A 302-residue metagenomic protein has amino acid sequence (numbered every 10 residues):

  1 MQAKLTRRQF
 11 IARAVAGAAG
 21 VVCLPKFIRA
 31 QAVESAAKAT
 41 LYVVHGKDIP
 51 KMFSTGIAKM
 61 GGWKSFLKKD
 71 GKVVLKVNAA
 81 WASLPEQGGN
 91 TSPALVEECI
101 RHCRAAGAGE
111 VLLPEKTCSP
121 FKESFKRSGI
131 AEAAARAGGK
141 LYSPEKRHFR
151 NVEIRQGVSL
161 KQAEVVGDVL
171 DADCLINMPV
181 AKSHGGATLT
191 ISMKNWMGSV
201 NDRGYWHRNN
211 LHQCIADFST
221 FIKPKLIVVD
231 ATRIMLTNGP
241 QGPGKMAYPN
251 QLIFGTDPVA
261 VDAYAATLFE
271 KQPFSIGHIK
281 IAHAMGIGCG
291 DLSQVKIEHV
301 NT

Functional and structural regions predicted by a protein language model:
Q2-T302: N-terminal and secondary-structure boundary signal
